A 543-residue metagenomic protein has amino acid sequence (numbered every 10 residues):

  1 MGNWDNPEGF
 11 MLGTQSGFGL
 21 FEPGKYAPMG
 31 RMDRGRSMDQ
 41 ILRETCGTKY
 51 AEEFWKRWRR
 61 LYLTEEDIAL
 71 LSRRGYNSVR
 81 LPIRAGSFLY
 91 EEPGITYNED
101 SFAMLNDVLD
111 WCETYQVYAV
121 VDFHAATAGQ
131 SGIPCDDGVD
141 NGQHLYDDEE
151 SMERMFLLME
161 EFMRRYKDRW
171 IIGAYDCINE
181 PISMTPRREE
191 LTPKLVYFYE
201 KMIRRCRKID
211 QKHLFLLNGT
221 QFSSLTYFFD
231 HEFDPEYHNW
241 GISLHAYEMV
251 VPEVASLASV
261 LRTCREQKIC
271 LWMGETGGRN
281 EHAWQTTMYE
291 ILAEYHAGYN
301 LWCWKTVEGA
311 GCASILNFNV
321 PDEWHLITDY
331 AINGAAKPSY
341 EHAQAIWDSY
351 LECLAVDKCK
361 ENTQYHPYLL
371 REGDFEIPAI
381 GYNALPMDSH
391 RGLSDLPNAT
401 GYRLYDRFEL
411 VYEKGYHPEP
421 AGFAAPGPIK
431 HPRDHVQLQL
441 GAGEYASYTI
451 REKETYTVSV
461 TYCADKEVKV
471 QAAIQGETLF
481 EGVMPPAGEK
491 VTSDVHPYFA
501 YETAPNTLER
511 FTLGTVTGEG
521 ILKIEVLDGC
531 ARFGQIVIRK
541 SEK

Functional and structural regions predicted by a protein language model:
M1-F229: Active-site mouth of glycoside hydrolases
G13, L20-D33, S256-S259, H390-L404: Short, polar loop/linker segments at the starts of domains and inter-domain junctions
L20, A85-L89, T127, P181 (+7 more regions): Feature marks short, surface-exposed loop/turn motifs that line or immediately flank catalytic pockets and channel
R80, D176, N300, N383 (+1 more regions): Residues embedded in well-ordered beta-strands within globular domains across many folds
I83, N179, A246, C303-T306 (+3 more regions): Residues that line or immediately flank small-molecule/substrate-binding pockets and catalytic motifs
F156-E160, R164-C303, L316-V320: Extracellular glycoside hydrolase catalytic/binding regions
A283-I377, N383, H390-R391, L396-R407: Aromatic-rich peripheral "rim/lid" segments of glycoside hydrolase catalytic domains that contact and position glycan
L354-K543: Extracytoplasmic
